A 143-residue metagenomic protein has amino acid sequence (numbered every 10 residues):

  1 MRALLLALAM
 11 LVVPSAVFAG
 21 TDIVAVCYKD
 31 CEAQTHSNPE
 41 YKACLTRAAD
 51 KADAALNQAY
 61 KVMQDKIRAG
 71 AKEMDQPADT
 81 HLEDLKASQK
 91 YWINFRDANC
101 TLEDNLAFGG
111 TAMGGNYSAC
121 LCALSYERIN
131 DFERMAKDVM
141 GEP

Functional and structural regions predicted by a protein language model:
M1-L4: Positively charged n-region of N-terminal signal peptides that target proteins for export
L6-A7, V17: Cleavable N-terminal signal peptides
V12-A16: N-terminal signal peptide c-region/cleavage motif recognized by signal peptidases
F18-P143: N-terminal alpha-helical modules
